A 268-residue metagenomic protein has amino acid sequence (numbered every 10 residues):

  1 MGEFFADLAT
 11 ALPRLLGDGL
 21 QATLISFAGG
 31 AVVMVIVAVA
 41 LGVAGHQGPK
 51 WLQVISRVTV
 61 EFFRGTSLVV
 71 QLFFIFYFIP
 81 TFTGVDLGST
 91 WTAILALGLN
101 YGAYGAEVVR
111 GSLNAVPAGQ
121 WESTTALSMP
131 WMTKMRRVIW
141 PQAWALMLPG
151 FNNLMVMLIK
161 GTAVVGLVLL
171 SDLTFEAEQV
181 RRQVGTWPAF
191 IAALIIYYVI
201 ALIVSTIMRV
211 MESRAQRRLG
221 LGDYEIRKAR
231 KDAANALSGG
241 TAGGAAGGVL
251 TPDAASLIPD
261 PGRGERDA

Functional and structural regions predicted by a protein language model:
M1-A268: Transmembrane alpha-helices and adjacent helix-loop boundaries
